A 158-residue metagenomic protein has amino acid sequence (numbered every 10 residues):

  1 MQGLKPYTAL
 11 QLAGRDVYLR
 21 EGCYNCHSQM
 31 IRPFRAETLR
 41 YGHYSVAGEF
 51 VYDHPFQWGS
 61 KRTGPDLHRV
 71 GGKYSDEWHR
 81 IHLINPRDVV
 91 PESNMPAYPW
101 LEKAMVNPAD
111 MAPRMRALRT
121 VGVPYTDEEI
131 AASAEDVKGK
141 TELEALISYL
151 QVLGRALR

Functional and structural regions predicted by a protein language model:
M1-L19, I31-T38, T63, S133-D136: Electrostatic cytochrome c docking/interface patches
M1-Y7, E49, V121-T126, I147-R158: Post-cleavage N-terminal segment of exported redox proteins
G14, R20-Q29, H79, L146 (+1 more regions): The canonical Cys-X-X-Cys-His
C23, Q29-I31, G72, W100: An acidic- and aromatic-residue-enriched active-site/binding cleft used to recognize and process polar
N25, V89-V90, M105, A156-R158: Secretory-pathway/luminal and periplasmic proteins that interact with or process carbohydrate-rich
S28-M30, R35-R40, N94-M95, R158: Short, solvent-exposed loop/turn and secondary-structure capping segments
Q29, P86, L153-A156: Generic structural signal for alpha-helix termini and adjacent loop/cap motifs
L39-L143: Electron-transfer interface patches adjacent to heme c in soluble/periplasmic c-type cytochromes and di-/multiheme
